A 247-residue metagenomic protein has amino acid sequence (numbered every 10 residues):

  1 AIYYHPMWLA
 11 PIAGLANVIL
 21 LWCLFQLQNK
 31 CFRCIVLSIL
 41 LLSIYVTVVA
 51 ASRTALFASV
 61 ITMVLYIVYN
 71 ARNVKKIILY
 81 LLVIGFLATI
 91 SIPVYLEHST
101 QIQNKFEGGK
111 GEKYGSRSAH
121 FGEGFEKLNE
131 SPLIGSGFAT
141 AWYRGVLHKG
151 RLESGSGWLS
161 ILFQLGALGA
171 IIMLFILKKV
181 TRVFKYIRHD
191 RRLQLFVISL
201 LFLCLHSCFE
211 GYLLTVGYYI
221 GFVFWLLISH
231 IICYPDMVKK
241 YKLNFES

Functional and structural regions predicted by a protein language model:
A1-L15, G157, L162-G166, L213-F222: Membrane-interface micro-motifs in multi-pass membrane enzymes
Y4-Y69: Alpha-helical transmembrane segments of multi-pass inner-membrane proteins
V18, F196-H206, L213-S247: Transmembrane alpha-helices of multi-pass inner-membrane enzymes
L24, K30-R33, V64, V68 (+4 more regions): Hydrophobic transmembrane alpha-helices and their immediate junctions
F32-I35, T54-A58, K75-Y80, L214-G221: Short, aromatic-rich membrane-interface segments at the entry and exit of alpha-helical transmembrane domains
L42-V48, L87-P93, L200-F209: Aromatic-anchored segments of alpha-helical transmembrane domains
A50, N70-G108, F125-E130: A membrane-periplasm/extracellular boundary helix in multi-pass inner-membrane enzymes that assemble envelope glycans
L96-L165, Y186: Long extracytoplasmic/lumenal interhelical loops at the membrane interface of multi-pass membrane proteins
